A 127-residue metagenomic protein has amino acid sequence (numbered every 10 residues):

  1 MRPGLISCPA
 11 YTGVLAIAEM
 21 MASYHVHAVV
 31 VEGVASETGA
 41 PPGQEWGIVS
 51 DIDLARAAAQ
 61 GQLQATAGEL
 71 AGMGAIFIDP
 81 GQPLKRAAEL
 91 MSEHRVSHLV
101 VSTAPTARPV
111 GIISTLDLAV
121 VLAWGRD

Functional and structural regions predicted by a protein language model:
M1-P3, P42-D79, P83-V96, P109-D127: Tandem CBS (Bateman) regulatory domains
M1-T12: A contiguous, well-structured "functional interface" segment within a domain
C8-A10, A18, H27-I48, I78-P80 (+1 more regions): Cytosolic beta-strand hydrophobic patch enriched in CBS
Y11-E19, L84, A88: Short amphipathic alpha-helical segments
